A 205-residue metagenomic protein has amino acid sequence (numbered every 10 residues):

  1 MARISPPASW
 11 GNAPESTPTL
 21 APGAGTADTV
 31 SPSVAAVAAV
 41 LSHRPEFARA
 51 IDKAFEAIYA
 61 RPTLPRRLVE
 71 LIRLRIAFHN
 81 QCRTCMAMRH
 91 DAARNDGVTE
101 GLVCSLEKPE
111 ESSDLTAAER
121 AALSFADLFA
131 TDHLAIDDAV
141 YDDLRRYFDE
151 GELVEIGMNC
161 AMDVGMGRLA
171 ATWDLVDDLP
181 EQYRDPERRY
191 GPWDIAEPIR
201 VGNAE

Functional and structural regions predicted by a protein language model:
M1-E205: Hydrophobic alpha-helical segments
